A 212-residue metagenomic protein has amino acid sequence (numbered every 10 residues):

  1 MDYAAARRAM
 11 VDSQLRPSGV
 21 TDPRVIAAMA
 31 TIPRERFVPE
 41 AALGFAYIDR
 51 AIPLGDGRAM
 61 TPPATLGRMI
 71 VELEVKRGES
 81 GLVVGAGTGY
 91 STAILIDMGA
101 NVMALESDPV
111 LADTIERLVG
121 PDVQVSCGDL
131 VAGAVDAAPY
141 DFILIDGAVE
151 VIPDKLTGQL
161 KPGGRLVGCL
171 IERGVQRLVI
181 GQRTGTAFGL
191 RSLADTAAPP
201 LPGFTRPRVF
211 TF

Functional and structural regions predicted by a protein language model:
M1-A86, Y90-M98, L111-P121, T184-R206 (+1 more regions): Class I SAM-dependent transferase core
E74-G189: Conserved nucleotide-cofactor-binding alpha/beta core module
